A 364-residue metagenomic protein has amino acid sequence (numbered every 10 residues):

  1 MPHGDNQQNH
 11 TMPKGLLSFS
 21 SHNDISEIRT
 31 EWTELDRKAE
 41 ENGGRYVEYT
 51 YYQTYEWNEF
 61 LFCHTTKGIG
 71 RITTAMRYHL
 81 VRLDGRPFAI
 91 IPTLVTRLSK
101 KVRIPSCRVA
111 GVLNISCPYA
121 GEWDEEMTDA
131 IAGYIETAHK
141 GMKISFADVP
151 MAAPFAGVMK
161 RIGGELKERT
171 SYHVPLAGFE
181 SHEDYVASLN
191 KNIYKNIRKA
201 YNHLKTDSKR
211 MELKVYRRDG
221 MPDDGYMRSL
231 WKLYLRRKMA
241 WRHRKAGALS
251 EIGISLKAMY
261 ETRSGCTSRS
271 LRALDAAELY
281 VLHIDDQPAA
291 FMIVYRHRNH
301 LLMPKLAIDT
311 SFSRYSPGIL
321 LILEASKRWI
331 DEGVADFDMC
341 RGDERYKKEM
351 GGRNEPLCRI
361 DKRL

Functional and structural regions predicted by a protein language model:
P2-L16, A156-S188, I284, F291 (+1 more regions): Active-site/acyl-donor-binding loops of N-acyltransferases
S18-D84, F88-K101, V149-P154, G164-L166 (+2 more regions): A conserved beta-strand-loop-helix scaffold within acyl/acetyltransferase catalytic domains
H79, I91, V102-C107, Y172 (+3 more regions): Well-ordered beta-strand positions enriched in small/hydrophobic/aromatic, beta-favoring residues
R97-K167, R298-M350, N354: Acyl-donor binding region in acyl/amide transferases
N114-P118, T128, F179-D184, D207-M211 (+5 more regions): Low-complexity, flexible helical/coil segments
Y119-G121, V174-G178, R217-R218: Short beta-strand-to-loop capping motifs
